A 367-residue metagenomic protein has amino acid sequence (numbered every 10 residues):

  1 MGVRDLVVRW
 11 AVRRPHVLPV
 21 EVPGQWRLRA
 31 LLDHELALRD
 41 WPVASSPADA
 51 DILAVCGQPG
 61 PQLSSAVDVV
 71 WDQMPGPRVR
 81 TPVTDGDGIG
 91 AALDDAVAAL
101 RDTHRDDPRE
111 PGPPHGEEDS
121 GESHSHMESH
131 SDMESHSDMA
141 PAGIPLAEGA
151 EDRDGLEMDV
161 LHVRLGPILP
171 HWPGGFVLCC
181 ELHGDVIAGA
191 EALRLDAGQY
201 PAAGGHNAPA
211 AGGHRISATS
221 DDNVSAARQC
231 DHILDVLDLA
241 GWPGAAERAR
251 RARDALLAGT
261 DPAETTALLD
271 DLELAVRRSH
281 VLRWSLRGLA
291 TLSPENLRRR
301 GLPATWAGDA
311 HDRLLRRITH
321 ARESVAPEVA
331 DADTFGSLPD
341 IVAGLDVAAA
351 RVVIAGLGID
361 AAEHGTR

Functional and structural regions predicted by a protein language model:
M1-V8: Short N-terminal or domain-adjacent regulatory/targeting segments
V8-H104: Cofactor-cradling patches in redox/metallo enzymes
G88-G90, V97-R367: Metal/cofactor-centered catalytic core regions of large enzymes
